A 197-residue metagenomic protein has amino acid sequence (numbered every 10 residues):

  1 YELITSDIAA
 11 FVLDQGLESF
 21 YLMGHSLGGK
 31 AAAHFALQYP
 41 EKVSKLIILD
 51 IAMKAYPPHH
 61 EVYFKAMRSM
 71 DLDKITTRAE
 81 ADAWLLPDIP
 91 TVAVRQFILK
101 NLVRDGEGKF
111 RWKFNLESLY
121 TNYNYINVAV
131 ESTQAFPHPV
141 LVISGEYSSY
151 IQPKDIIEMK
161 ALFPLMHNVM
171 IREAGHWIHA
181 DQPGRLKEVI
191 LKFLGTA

Functional and structural regions predicted by a protein language model:
Y1-M23, E188-L191: Active-site loop/oxyanion-hole signature of alpha/beta-hydrolase fold enzymes
G16-S19, P40-E41, P137-H138, L165: Active-site acidic short loop of glycosyltransferases
G24-G28, A32: Gly/Ala-rich beta-loop-alpha elbow adjacent to hydrolase catalytic centers
A33-Q38, K42-T77: Flexible "cap/lid" loop of the alpha/beta hydrolase fold
V43, A55, F163-M166, A174: Core-facing hydrophobic residues within beta-strands of well-ordered domains
P58, D73-N127: Conserved alpha/beta-hydrolase catalytic His-Asp/Glu region
E107-L162, H167-M170: Conserved serine/cysteine hydrolase catalytic core
M166-A197: Catalytic active-site module of serine/aspartate enzymes centered on a nucleophile-bearing elbow/loop
